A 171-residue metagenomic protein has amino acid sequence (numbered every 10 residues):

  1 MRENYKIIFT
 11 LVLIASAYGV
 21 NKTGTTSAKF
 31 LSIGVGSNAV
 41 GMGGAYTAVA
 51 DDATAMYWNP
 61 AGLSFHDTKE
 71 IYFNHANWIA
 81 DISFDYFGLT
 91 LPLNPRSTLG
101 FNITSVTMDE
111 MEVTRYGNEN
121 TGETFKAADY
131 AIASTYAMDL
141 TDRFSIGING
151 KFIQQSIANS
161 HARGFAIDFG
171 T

Functional and structural regions predicted by a protein language model:
M1-E3, G19: Short, low-complexity interaction segments enriched in Ser/Thr/Pro/Gly
E3-T10: Sec-dependent signal peptide recognition, specifically the positively charged N-region followed immediately by
L11-G19: Hydrophobic h-region of N-terminal signal peptides that target proteins for export in Gram-negative bacteria
V20-G170: Subset of outer-membrane beta-barrel
